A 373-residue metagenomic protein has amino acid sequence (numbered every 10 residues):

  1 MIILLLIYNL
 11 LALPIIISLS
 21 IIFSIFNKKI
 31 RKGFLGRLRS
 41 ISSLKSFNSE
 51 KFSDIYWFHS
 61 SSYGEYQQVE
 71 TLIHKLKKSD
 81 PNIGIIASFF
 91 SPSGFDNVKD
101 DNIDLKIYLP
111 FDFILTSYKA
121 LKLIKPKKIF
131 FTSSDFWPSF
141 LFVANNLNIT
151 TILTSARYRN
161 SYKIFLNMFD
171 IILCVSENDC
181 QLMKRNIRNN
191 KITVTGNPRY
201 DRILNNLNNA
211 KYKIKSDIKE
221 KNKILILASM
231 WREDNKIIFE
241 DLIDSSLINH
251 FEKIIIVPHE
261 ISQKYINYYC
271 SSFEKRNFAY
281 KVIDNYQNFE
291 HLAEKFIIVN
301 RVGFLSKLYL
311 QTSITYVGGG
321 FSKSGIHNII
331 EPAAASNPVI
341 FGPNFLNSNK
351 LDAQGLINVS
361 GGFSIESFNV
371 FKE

Functional and structural regions predicted by a protein language model:
M1-G33: Helix-enriched interaction subdomains in cytosolic or periplasmic regions, typified by TIR/SEFIR signaling/NADase cores
S20, S24-L207, I226, M230-R232 (+2 more regions): Active-site and donor-binding regions of nucleotide-sugar-utilizing enzymes
K75, P81, I86-F90, F95 (+2 more regions): Donor-nucleotide binding loops and adjacent catalytic segments primarily of GT-B fold Leloir glycosyltransferases
K77, N145-N146, E274, A333 (+1 more regions): Anion (oxyanion) recognition and catalysis
T116, S161, Y265, N300 (+2 more regions): Short acidic active-site motifs
I124-K128, L292-S324: Acidic donor-binding loop of glycosyltransferase active sites
I149-T151, Y280, V339: Hydrophobic beta-strand scaffold residues
F169, L310-E373: Catalytic binding pocket for nucleotide-activated donors in carbohydrate/polymer assembly enzymes
